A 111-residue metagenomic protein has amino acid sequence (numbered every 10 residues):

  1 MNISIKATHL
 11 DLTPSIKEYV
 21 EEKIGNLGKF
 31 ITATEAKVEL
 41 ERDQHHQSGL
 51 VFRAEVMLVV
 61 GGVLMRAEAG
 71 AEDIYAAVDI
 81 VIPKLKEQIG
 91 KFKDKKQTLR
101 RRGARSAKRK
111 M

Functional and structural regions predicted by a protein language model:
M1-M111: N-terminal, polar/charged subdomain of small-to-medium soluble alpha/beta proteins
